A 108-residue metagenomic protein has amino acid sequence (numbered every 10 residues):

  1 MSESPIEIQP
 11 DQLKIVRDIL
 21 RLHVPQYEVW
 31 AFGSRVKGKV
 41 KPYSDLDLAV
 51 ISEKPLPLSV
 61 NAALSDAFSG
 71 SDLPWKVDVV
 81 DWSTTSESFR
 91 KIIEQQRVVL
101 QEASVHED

Functional and structural regions predicted by a protein language model:
M1-E28, K37-P42, S52-D108: Catalytic core of pol beta-like nucleotidyltransferases
F32-S34: Glycine-rich beta-strand-to-loop/alpha-helix junction loops that act as flexible
D47-V50: Short beta-strand->loop micro-motif that forms the acidic, two-metal-ion catalytic signature in nucleotide-processing
